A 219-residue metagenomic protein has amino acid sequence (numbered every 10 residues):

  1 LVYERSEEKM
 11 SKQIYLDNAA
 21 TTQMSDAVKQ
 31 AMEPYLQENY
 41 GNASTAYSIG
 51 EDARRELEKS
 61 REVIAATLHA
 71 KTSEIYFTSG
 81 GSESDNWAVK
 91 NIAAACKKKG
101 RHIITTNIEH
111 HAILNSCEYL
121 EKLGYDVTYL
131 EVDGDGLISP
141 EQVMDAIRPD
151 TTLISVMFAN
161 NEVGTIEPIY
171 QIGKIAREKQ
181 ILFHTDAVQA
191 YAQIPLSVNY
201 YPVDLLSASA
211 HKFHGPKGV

Functional and structural regions predicted by a protein language model:
V2-V219: Pyridoxal 5′-phosphate
